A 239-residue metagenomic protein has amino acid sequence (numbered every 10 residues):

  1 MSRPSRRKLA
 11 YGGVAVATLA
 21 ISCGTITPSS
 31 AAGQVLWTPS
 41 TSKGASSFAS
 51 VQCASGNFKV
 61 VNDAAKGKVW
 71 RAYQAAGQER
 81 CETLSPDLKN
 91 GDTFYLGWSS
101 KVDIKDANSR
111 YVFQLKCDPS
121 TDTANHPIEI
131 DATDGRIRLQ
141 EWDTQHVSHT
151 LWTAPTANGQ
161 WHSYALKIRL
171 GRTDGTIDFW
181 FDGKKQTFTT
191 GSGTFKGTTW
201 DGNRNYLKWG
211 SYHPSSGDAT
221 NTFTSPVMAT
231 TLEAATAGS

Functional and structural regions predicted by a protein language model:
M1-V16: N-terminal export and membrane-targeting signals
P4, T18, S22-T25, A31-H162 (+1 more regions): Low-complexity, Ser/Thr/Pro/Gly-rich disordered linker/stalk regions
